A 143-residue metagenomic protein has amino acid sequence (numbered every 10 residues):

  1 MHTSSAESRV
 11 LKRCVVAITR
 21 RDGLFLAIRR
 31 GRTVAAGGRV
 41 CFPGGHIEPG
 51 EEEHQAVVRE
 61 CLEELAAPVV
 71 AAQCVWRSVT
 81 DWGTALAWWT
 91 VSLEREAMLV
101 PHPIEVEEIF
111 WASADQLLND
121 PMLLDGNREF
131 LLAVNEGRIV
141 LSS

Functional and structural regions predicted by a protein language model:
M1-L26, H46, R77: Conserved N-terminal beta-strand and adjoining loop/helix that marks the start of the Nudix/MutT-like hydrolase domain
R13-V15, G23, T84-A87, E107: Change "...and in nucleic-acid phosphodiester-cleaving endonucleases..." to "...and in nucleic-acid processing enzymes
R20-F25, T33-V34, E48-P49, W82-G83 (+1 more regions): Short, charged/polar surface micro-motifs in flexible loops or helix N-caps
L24-E63, A67: Conserved Nudix-box catalytic region and its N-terminal flanking loop in Nudix hydrolases and closely related
I47, V69, L93, V106 (+1 more regions): Hydrophobic pocket-lining residues within nucleotide cofactor-binding pockets
A67-R77: A short coil-to-beta-strand element that immediately follows conserved catalytic motifs
S78-V100, F110-Q116, N127-R138: Active-site-adjacent beta-strand/loop module that shapes the phosphate/pyrophosphate-binding cleft
I139-S143: Acidic/histidine-enriched, glycine/proline-rich intrinsically disordered or flexible terminal extensions
